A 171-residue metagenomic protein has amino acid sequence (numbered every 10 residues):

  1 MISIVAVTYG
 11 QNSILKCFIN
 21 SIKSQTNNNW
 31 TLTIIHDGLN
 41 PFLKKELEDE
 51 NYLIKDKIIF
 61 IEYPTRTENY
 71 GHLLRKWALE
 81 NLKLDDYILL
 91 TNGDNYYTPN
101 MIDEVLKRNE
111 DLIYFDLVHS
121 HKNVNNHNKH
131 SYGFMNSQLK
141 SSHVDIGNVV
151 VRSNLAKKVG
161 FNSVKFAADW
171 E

Functional and structural regions predicted by a protein language model:
M1-S3, T31, E171: Cell-envelope/extracellular polymer assembly enzymes that use nucleotide-activated donors
N20-N29: Short, acidic, metal-binding catalytic loop of nucleotide-sugar glycosyltransferases
I35-L47: A conserved acidic beta->alpha catalytic loop
Y52-Y70: Conserved donor nucleotide-binding strand/loop of the catalytic core
T65-L82: Glycine-rich, basic loop-to-helix element that forms the pyrophosphate-binding segment of sugar-nucleotide handling
D85-Y96: Short beta-strand-to-loop acidic/aromatic patch adjacent to the donor-nucleotide binding site
Y96, I102-N128: Conserved donor NDP-sugar-binding/catalytic core segment of glycosyltransferases
F134-E171: Conserved nucleotide-sugar donor-binding catalytic segment
